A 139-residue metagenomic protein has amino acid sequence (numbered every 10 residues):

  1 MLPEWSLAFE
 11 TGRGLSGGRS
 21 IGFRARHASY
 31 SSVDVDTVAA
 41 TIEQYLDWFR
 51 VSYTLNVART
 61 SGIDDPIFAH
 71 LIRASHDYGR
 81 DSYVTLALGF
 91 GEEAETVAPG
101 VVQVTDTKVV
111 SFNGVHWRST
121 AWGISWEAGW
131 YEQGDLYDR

Functional and structural regions predicted by a protein language model:
M1, A25-S31, Q44-W48, L55-S61 (+2 more regions): Transmembrane beta-strands of outer-membrane beta-barrel pores
M1-A25: Hydrophobic alpha-helical segments and helix pairs
P3-L7, D34-V38, P66-H70, V104-V110 (+1 more regions): Residues that define the transmembrane beta-barrel architecture of outer-membrane proteins
F9-R13, A40-Q44, I72-H76, F112-H116: Residues on the lipid-exposed face of transmembrane beta-strands in outer-membrane beta-barrel proteins
G17-F23, W48-Y53, R80-L86, R118-W126: Repeated loop/turn-to-beta-strand initiation elements of outer-membrane beta-barrel proteins
Y30-S32, L46, P66-E95, D106: Exposed, low-structure sequence patches enriched in small/polar residues
E95-V104, S111-G114: Short, glycine/charged-rich beta-strand-loop motifs at protein surfaces that mediate ligand recognition and catalysis
K108-R139: Predominantly the C-terminal beta-signal and adjacent terminal strand-loop region of outer-membrane beta-barrel
